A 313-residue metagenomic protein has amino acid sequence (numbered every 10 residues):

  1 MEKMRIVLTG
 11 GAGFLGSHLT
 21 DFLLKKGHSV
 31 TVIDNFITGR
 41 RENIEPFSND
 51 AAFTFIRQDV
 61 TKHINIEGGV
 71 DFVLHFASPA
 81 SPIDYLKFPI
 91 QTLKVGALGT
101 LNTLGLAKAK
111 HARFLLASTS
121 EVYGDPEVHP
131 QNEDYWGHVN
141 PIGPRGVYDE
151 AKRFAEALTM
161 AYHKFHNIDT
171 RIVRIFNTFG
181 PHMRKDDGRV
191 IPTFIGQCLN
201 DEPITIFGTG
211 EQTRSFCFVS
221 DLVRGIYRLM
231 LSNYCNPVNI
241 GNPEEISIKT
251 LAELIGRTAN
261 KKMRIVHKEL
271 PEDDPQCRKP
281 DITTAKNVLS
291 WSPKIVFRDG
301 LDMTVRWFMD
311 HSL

Functional and structural regions predicted by a protein language model:
M1-T178, S220, I295, M303 (+1 more regions): N-terminal Rossmann-like NAD(P)+-binding domain of SDR-like oxidoreductases, especially those catalyzing
I6, L19, Q58, N102 (+2 more regions): C-terminal substrate-binding subdomain of Rossmann-fold SDR/epimerase-dehydratase oxidoreductases
L15, V190, S247: Conserved alpha-helical elements of sugar-nucleotide-dependent glycosyltransferases
I37, E42, I191-P192, V223 (+1 more regions): Short alpha-helix within the catalytic core of nucleotide-sugar-dependent glycosyltransferases
G39-R41, G124-D125, H182, I248 (+1 more regions): A short beta-to-alpha transition loop/helix N-cap that caps and shapes the active-site region
N49, G143, M183-D187, E244 (+2 more regions): Residue-level signature of the cytosolic catalytic core of signaling kinases
H129, K185-T193: A glycine/serine/threonine-rich, flexible loop-to-helix segment that serves as the NAD(P) cofactor-binding "lid"
F154, L158, Y162, F194 (+2 more regions): Hydrophobic alpha-helix immediately C-terminal to the catalytic Tyr-X-X-X-Lys motif of short-chain
